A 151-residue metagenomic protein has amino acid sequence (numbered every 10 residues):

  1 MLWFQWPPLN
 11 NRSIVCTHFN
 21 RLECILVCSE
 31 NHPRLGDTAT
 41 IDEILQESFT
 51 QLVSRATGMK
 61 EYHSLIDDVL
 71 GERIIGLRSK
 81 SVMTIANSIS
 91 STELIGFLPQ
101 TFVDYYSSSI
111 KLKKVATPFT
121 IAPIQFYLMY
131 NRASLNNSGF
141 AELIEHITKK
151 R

Functional and structural regions predicted by a protein language model:
M1-C24, L65, K113-V115: Short beta-strand-centered segments that line the small-molecule binding cleft or hinge of alpha/beta clamshell
W3, I25, F49, I95-G96: Short, well-ordered beta-strand core segments
F4-P8, S29-E30, S81, L98-F102: Beta->alpha turn/N-cap motifs
W6, R12, R34-L35, Q46-L70 (+2 more regions): Secondary-structure junction motif
I14-E30, I41-Q46, T117-Q125: Short Pro/Gly-enriched coil loops immediately N-terminal to beta-strands
S29-P33, R132-S134: Short loop segments at secondary-structure junctions
L45, K113-R151: A late-sequence structural motif
T57-K113: Hydrophobic hinge/microswitch elements
